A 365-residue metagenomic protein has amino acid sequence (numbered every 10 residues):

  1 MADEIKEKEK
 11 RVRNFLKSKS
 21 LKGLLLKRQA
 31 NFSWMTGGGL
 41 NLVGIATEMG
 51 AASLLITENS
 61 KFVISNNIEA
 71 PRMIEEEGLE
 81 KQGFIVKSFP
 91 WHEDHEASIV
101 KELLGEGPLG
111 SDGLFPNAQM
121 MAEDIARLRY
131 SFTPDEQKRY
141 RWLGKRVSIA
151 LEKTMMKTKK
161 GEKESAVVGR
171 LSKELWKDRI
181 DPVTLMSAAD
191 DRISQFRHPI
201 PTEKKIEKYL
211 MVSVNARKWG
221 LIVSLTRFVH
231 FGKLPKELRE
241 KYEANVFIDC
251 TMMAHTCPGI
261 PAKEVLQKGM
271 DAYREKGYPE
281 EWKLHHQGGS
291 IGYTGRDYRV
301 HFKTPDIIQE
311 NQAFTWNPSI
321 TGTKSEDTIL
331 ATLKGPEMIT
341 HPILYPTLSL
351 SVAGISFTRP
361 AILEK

Functional and structural regions predicted by a protein language model:
M1-K365: Active-site neighborhoods and metal-handling regions in enzymes and metal-associated proteins
